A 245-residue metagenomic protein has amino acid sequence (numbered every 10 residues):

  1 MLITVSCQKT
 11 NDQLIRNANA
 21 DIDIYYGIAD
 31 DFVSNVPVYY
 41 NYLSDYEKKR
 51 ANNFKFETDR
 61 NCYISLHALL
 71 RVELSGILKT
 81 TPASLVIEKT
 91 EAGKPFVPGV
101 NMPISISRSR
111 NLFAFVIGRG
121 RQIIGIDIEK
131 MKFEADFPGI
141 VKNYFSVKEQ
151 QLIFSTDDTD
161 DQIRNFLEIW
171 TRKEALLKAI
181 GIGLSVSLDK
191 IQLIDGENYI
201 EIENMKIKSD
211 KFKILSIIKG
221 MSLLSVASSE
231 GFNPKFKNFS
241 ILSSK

Functional and structural regions predicted by a protein language model:
M1-K245: Core catalytic alpha/beta fold that binds nucleotide/phospho-ligands
